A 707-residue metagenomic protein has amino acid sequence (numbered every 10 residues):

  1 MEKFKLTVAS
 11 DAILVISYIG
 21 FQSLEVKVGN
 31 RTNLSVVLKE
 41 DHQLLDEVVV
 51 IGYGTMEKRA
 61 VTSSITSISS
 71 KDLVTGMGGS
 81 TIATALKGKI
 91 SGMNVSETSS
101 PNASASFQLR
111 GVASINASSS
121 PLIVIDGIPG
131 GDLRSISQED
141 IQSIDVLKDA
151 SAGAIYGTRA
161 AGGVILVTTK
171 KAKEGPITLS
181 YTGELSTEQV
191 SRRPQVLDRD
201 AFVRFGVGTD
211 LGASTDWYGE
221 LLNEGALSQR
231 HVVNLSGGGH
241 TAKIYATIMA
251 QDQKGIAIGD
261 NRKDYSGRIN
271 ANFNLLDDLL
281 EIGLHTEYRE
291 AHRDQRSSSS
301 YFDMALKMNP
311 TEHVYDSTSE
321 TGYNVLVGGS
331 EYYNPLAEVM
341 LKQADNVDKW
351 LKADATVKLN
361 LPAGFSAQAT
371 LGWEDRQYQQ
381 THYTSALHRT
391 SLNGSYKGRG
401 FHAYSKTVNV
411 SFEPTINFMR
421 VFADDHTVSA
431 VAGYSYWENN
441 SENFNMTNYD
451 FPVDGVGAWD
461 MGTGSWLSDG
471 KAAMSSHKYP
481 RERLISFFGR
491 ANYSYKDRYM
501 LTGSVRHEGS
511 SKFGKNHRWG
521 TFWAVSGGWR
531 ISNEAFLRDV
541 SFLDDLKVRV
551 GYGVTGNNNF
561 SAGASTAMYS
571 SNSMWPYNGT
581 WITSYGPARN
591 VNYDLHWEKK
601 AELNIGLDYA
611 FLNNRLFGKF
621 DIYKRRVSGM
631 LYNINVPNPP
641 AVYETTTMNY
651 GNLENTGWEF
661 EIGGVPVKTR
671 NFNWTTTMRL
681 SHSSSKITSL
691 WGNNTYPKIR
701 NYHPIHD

Functional and structural regions predicted by a protein language model:
M1-I269, N274-L275, L280-G283, R289 (+6 more regions): Short, small/polar-rich motifs associated with maturation and membrane association, primarily at protein termini
K3-T7, R110-I115, A305-K307, T311-G322 (+1 more regions): Short linear motifs in intrinsically disordered
T55-V61, G329-Y332, R389: Flexible hinge/switch segments at interdomain interfaces of large molecular machines
K58-R59, I155-G157, G175-P176, Q189-R192 (+5 more regions): Switch/connector loops and helix/strand junctions flanking conserved nucleotide-binding motifs in nucleotide-processing
S100, S120, D126, V203 (+6 more regions): Extracellular/periplasmic, surface-exposed regions of secreted and cell-surface proteins
R230, S299-A337, L341: Acidic, glycine-rich flexible loop segments
N234-H240, L387, V453-D454, N492: Short glycine/proline-enriched loop/turn "hinge" motifs that connect secondary-structure elements and lie
R293-M308, L690-N694: Low-complexity intrinsically disordered tracts that form flexible linkers/tails across taxa
